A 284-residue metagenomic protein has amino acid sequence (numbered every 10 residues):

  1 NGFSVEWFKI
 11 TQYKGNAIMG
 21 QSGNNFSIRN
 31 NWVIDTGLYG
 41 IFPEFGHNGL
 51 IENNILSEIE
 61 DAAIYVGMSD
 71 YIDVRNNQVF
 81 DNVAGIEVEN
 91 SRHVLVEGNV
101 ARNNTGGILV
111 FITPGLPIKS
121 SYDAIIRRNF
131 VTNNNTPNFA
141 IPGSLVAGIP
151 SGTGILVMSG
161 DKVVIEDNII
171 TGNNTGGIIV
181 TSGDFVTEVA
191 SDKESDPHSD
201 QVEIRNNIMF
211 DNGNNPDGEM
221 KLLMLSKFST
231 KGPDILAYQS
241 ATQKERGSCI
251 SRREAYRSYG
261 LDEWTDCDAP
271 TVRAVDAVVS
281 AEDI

Functional and structural regions predicted by a protein language model:
N1, N16-S22, Y39-F45, A62-M68 (+8 more regions): Glycine-rich beta-solenoid repeat tracts in large extracellular/virion proteins
G2-Q12, N25-L38, H47-A62, D70-A84 (+5 more regions): Right-handed parallel beta-helix
T11, D184-F185: Solvent-exposed loop/turn segments at secondary-structure junctions within structured extracellular/periplasmic domains
L95, F139, T187-V189: Extracytoplasmic/secreted cell-surface and envelope-processing proteins
P117, V164, T187: Flexible, glycine-rich phosphate/dinucleotide-binding loops and adjacent beta-alpha linkers at cofactor/substrate
V186, D192-D200, R205-I284: Acidic, glycine- and Ser/Thr-rich low-complexity intrinsically disordered tracts in extracellular/secreted proteins
